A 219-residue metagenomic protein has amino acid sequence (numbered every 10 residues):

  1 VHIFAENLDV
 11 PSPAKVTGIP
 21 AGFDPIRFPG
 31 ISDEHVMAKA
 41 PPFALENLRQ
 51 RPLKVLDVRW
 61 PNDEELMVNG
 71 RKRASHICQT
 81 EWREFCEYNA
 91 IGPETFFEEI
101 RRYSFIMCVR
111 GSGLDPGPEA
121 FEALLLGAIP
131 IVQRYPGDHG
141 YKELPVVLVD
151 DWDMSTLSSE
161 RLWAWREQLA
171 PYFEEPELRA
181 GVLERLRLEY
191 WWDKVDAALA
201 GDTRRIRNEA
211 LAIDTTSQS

Functional and structural regions predicted by a protein language model:
V1-L148, D153-S155, E160-D214: Nucleotide-sugar donor-binding catalytic core of glycosyltransferases
